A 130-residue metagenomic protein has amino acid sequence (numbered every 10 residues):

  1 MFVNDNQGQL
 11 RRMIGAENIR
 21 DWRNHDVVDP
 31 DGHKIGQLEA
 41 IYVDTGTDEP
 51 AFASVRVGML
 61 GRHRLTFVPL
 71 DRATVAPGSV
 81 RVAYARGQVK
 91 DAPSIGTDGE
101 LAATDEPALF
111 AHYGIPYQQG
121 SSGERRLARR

Functional and structural regions predicted by a protein language model:
M1-R130: Peripheral interaction segments used for macromolecular assembly
